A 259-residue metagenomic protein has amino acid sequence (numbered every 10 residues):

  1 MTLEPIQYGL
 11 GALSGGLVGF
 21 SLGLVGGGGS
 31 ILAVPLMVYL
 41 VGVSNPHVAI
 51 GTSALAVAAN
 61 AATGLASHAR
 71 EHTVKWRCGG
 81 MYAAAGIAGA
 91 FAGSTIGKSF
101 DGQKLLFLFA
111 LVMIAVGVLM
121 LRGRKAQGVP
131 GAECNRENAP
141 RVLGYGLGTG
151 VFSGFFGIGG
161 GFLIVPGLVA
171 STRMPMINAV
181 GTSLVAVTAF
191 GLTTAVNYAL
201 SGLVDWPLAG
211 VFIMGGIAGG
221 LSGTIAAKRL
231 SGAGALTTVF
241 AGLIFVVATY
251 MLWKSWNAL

Functional and structural regions predicted by a protein language model:
M1-S21, V34-P46, A66-F152, A170 (+2 more regions): Juxtamembrane transmembrane-helix boundary motif
V25-A33, G157-G167: Transmembrane helix boundary and interhelical junction motifs in multipass membrane proteins
P46-I50, V180, L184: Small-residue hotspots at the loop-to-helix junctions and early N-terminal turns of transmembrane alpha-helices
T52-A66: Transmembrane alpha-helices of multi-pass small-molecule transport proteins
S53-V57, S183-V187, L208-I213: Short hydrophobic/aromatic, small-residue-rich stretches within specific transmembrane helices of secondary active
I164-V165, V185, A189: A general structural signal for well-ordered alpha-helical packing
M174: A contiguous binding-surface segment within folded domains or other stable secondary-structure elements
T194-A199: Membrane-helix boundary/interface segments in integral membrane proteins
